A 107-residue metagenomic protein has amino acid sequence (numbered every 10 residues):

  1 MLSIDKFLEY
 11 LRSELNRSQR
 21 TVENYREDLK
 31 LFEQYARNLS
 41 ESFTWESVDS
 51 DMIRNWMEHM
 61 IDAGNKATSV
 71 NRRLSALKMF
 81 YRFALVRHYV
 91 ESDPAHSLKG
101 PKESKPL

Functional and structural regions predicted by a protein language model:
M1-S3: Absolute protein N-terminus
D5-R20, R26, K30-L107: N-terminal core-binding DNA-recognition domain of tyrosine recombinases/integrases
